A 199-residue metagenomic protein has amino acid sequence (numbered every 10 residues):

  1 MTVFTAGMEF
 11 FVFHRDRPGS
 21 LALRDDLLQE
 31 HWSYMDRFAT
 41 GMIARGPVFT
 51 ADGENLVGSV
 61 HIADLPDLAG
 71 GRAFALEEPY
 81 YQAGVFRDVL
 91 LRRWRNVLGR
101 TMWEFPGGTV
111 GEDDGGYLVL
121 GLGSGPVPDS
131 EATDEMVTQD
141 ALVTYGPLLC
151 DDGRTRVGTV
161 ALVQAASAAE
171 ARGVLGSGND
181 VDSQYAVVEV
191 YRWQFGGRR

Functional and structural regions predicted by a protein language model:
M1-R199: Conserved, structured core segments of small domains
